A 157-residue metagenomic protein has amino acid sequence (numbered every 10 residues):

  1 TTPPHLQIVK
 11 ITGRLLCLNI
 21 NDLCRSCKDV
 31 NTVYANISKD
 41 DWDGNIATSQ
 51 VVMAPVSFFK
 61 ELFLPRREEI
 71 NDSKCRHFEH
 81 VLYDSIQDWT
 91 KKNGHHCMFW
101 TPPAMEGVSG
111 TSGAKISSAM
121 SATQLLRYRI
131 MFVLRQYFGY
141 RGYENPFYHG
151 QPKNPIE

Functional and structural regions predicted by a protein language model:
T1-E157: ER/Golgi luminal nucleotide-sugar-dependent glycosyltransferases, focusing on the catalytic module
